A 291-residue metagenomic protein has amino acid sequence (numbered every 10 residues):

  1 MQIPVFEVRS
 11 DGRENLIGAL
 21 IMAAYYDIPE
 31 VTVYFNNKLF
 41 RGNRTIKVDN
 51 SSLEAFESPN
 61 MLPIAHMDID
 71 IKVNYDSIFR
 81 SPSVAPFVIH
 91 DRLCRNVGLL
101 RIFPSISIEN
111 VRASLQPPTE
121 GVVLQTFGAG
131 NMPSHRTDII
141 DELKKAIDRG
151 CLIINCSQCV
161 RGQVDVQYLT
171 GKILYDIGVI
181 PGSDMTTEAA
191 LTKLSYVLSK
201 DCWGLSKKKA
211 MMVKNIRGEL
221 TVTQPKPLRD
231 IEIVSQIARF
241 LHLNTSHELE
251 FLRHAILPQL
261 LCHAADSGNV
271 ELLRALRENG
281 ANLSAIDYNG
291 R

Functional and structural regions predicted by a protein language model:
F6-T45, G204: Short, glycine-/small-residue-rich phosphate/pyrophosphate-handling segment
K38-R136, M211-P258, D266-S267, Y288: Accessory alpha-helical/coil subdomains and C-terminal extensions that flank or cap enzyme catalytic cores
S134-A238: ATP/nucleoside-binding phosphotransfer catalytic cores, i.e., glycine-rich phosphate-binding loops
L261-C262, R291: Ankyrin repeat (ANK) core detector
E271-L272: Conserved ankyrin/ankyrin-like repeat signature
A275-L276: Conserved hydrophobic site in ankyrin repeats
